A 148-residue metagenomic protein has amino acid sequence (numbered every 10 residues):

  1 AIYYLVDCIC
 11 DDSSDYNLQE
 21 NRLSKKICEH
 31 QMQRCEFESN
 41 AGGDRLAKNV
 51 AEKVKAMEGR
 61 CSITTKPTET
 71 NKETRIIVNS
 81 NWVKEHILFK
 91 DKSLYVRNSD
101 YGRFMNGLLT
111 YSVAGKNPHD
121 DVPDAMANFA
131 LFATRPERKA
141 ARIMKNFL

Functional and structural regions predicted by a protein language model:
A1-A114: Mg2+-dependent endonuclease catalytic cores in nucleic-acid-processing enzymes, primarily RNase H-like
G115, V122-P123: Conserved RecA-like P-loop NTPase helicase motor core
A127-L148: Acidic two-metal-ion nuclease catalytic site recognized across multiple nuclease folds, prominently DnaQ/RNase D-T
